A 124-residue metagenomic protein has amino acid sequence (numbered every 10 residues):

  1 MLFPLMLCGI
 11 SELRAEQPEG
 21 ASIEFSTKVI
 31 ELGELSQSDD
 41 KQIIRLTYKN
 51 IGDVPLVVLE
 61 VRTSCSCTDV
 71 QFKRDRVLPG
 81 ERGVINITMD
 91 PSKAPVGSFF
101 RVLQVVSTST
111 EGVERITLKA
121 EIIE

Functional and structural regions predicted by a protein language model:
M1-C8: Bacterial N-terminal signal peptides
L13-I51, I122-E124: Beta-sheet-dominated interaction scaffolds and their linkers
S38-R45, A94-V102: Short, solvent-exposed loop/turn segments enriched in Ser/Thr/Gly
I44-N50, I87, R101-V106, L118: Buried hydrophobic-core signal for structured, non-transmembrane domains
I51-V54, K93, S109: Short, acidic/polar linear motifs in exposed loop/turn regions
D53-V84: Surface-exposed binding patches on compact interaction domains or structured appendages
I85-K93: Short, hydrophobic beta-strand segments
P95-I123: Terminal connector regions
